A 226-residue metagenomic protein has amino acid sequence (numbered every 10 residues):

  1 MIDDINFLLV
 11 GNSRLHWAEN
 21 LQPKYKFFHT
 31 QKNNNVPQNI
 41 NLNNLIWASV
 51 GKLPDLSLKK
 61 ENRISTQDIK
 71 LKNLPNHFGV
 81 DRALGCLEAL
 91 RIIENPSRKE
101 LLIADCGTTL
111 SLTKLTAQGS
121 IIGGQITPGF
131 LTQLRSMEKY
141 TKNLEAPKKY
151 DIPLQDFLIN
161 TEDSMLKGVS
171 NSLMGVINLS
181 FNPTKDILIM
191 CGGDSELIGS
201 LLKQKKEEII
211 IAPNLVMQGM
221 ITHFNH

Functional and structural regions predicted by a protein language model:
M1-I2, K70-L101, M217-H226: Conserved phosphate-binding catalytic cores of ATP/NTP-utilizing and phosphoryl-transfer enzymes
M1-Y25, R98-I121, M137: Gly/Thr-rich phosphate-binding beta-strand-loop-beta motif of the actin/hexokinase/Hsp70
L21-I40: A short, well-structured beta->alpha microelement
V36-P37, K52-L58, E196-G199: Short, charged/polar "capping" segments at the starts of alpha-helices and the immediately preceding loops
N41-K52, N62, K185-D194: Short glycine-rich phosphate-binding loop at a beta-alpha junction
K60-K72, K203-I221: Conserved phosphate-binding/catalytic loops in two-lobed NTP-binding clefts
D81-N95, I122-K167, H223: Glycine-rich phosphate-binding loop plus the immediately following alpha-helix
P153-I187, D194: Adenine-nucleotide phosphate-binding core of ATP-dependent small-molecule kinases
